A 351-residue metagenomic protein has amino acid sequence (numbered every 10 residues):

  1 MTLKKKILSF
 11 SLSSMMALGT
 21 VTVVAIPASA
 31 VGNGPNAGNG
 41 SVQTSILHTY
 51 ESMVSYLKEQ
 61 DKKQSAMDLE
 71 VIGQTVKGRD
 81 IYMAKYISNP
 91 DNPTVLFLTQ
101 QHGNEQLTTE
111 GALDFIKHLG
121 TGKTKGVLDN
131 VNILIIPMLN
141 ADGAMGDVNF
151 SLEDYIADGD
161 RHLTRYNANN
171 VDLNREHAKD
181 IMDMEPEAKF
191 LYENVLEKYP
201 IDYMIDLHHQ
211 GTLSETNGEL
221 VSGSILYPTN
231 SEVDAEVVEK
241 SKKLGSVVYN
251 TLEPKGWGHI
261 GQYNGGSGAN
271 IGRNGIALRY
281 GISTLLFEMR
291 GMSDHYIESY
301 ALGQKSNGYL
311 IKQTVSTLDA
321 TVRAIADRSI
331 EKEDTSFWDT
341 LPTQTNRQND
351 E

Functional and structural regions predicted by a protein language model:
M1-S29: Sec-dependent N-terminal signal peptides of Gram-positive bacterial secreted proteins and lipoproteins
L3-K6, I26-T49, E187-A188, L196-L207 (+1 more regions): C-terminal accessory segments enriched in acidic
S45-P93: Soluble metallo-hydrolase cores and metallopeptidase-like ectodomains found primarily in the secretory/periplasmic
S65-D68, K77-R79, D91-T94, D129-L134 (+3 more regions): Loop/turn elements at helix/coil->beta-strand transitions in domains of secreted/extracellular proteins
I72-Q74, Y86, L98-Q101, I136-N140 (+4 more regions): Active-site-proximal beta-strand/loop segments in catalytic clefts of secreted hydrolases
I81, F150-D160, G268-N274: Alpha-helical scaffolding within the catalytic cores of extracellular/periplasmic polymer-degrading hydrolases
I81-S88, P93-Q101, E105-L113: Mid-chain, structured segments of secreted extracytoplasmic proteins
N92, Q106-E110, F115-A235: Active-site/substrate-binding loop(s) of hydrolase catalytic cores
